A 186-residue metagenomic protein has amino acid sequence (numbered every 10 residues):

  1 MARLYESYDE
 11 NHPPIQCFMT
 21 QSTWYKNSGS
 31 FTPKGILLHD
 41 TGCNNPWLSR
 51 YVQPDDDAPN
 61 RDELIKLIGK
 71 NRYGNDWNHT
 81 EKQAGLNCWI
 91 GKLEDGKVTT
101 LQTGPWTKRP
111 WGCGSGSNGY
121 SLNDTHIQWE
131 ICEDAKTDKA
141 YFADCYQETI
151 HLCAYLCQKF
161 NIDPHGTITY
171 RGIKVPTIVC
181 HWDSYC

Functional and structural regions predicted by a protein language model:
A2-T169: Active-site-adjacent loop/helix surface patches within enzyme catalytic domains that shape the substrate-binding cleft
F160-C186: Acidic/histidine-rich, metal-coordinating catalytic segments
